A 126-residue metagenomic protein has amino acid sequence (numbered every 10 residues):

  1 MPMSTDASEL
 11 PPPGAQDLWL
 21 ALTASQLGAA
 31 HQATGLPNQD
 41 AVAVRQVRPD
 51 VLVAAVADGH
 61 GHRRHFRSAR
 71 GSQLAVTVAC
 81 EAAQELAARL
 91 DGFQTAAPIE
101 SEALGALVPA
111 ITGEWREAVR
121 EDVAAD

Functional and structural regions predicted by a protein language model:
M1-D126: PP2C/PPM-type serine/threonine phosphatase catalytic domain
